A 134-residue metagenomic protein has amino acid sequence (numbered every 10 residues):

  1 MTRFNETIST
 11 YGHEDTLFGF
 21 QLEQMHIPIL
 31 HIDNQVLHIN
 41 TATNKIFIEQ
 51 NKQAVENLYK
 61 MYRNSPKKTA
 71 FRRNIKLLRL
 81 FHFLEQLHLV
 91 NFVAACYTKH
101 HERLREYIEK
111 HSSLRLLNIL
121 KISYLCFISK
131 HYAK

Functional and structural regions predicted by a protein language model:
M1-R3: Conserved nucleotide-sugar donor-binding and metal-coordinating catalytic region shared by glycosyltransferases
E6: Short, conserved catalytic or interaction motifs in soluble domains
S9, M25, L30-P66: Active-site donor/metal-binding and catalytic loop motifs of nucleotide-sugar-dependent glycosylation enzymes
T10-F18: Acidic donor-binding loop at a coil-to-helix junction in glycosyltransferase catalytic cores that engages
G19-E23, S123: Short, hydrophobic alpha-helix immediately C-terminal to the catalytic nucleophile
Q53, F71-K134: Non-catalytic, C-terminal membrane-associated alpha-helical segments of glycosyltransferases
